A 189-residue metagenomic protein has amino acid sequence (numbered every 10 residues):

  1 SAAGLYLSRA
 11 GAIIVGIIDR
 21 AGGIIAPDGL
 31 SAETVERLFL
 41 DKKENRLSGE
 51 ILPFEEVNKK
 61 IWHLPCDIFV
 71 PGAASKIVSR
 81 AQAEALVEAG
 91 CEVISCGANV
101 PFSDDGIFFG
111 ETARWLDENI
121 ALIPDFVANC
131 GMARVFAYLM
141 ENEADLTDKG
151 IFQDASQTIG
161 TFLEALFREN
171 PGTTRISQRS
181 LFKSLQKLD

Functional and structural regions predicted by a protein language model:
S1-G4, I77-A81, S103-D105, C130-M132: Short glycine/serine/threonine-rich phosphate/pyrophosphate-binding segments that cradle anionic phosphate groups
S1-P65: Glycine-rich phosphate/diphosphate-binding loop of Rossmann-like nucleotide-binding domains
L5-R9, R20, G29-L30, Q82-E84 (+2 more regions): Composition- and surface-driven signal marking solvent-exposed, interaction-prone regions in large proteins
A10-I13, C66-I68, E92-V93, E118-I120: Structural beta-strand/beta-sheet cores of well-ordered domains, especially the beta-sheet scaffolds that support
G23, S75, V100: Flexible, active-site-proximal loop/turn residues at the rims of small-molecule/cofactor binding pockets and catalytic
N58-C66, I77-I94: Rossmann-fold NAD(P) dinucleotide-binding segment
V70-G72, G97: Short, well-ordered coil/turn residues at beta-beta hairpins and beta-strand->alpha-helix junctions within
V87-D189: Adenosine-phosphate binding glycine-rich loop
